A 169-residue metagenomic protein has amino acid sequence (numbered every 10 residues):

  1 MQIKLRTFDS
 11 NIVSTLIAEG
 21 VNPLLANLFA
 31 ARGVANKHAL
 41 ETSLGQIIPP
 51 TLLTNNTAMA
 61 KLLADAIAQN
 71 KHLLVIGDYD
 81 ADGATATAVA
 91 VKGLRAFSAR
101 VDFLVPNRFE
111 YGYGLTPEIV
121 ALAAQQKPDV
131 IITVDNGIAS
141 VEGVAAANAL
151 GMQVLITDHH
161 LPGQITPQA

Functional and structural regions predicted by a protein language model:
M1-A169: Replace "Mg2+/Mn2+-dependent" with "divalent metal-dependent
